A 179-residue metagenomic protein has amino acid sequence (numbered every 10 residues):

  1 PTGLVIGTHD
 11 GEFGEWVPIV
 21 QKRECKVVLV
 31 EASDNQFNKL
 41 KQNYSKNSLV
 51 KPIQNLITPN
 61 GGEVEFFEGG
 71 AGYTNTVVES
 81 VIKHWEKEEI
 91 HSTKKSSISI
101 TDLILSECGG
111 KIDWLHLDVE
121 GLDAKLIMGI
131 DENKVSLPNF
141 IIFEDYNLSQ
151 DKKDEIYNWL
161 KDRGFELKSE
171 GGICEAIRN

Functional and structural regions predicted by a protein language model:
P1-N179: Phosphate/nucleotide-binding beta-alpha loop and adjacent structural elements of enzyme active sites
